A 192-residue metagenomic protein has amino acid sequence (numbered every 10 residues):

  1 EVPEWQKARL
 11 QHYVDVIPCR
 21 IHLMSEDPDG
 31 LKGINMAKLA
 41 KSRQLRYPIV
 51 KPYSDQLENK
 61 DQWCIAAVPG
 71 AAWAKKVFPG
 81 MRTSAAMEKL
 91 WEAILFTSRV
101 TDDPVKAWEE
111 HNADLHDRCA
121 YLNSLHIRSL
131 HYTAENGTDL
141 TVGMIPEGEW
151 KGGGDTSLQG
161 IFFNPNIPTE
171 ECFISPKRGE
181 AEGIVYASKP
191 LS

Functional and structural regions predicted by a protein language model:
E1-E182: Active-site bordering "gate/hinge" segments that shape substrate access to catalytic or cofactor-binding pockets
E182-S192: Structured beta-strand/loop patches that form or line metal/cofactor-binding pockets in enzymes
